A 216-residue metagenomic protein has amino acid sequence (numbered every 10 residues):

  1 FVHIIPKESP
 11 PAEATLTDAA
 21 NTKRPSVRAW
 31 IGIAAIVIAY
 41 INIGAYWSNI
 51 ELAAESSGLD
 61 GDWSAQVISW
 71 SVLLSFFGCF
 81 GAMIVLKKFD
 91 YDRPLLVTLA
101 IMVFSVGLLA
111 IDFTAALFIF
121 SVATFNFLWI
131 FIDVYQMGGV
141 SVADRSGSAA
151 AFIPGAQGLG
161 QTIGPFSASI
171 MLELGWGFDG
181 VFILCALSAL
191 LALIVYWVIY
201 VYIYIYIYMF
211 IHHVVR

Functional and structural regions predicted by a protein language model:
F1-A14, V195-Y200: C-terminal membrane-cytosol helix-exit motif in multi-pass small-molecule transporters
V27-S69: Extracytoplasmic gate region of multi-pass secondary transporters
I36, Y40, V106, T114-N126 (+1 more regions): Helical-face signature of the major facilitator-like transporter fold
A65-S75, F125-N126, I153-Q157: Transmembrane alpha-helical segments of major facilitator superfamily
G78-Y91, L172-E173: Helix-to-loop junctions at the C-terminal end of transmembrane segments in multipass secondary transporters
R93-L108: Structural signature of the two symmetry-related core transmembrane helices
I130-D144: Intracellular juxtamembrane helix-capping segments at the cytosolic ends of symmetry-related transmembrane helices
A143-W176, C185: A late C-terminal transmembrane helix in Major Facilitator Superfamily
